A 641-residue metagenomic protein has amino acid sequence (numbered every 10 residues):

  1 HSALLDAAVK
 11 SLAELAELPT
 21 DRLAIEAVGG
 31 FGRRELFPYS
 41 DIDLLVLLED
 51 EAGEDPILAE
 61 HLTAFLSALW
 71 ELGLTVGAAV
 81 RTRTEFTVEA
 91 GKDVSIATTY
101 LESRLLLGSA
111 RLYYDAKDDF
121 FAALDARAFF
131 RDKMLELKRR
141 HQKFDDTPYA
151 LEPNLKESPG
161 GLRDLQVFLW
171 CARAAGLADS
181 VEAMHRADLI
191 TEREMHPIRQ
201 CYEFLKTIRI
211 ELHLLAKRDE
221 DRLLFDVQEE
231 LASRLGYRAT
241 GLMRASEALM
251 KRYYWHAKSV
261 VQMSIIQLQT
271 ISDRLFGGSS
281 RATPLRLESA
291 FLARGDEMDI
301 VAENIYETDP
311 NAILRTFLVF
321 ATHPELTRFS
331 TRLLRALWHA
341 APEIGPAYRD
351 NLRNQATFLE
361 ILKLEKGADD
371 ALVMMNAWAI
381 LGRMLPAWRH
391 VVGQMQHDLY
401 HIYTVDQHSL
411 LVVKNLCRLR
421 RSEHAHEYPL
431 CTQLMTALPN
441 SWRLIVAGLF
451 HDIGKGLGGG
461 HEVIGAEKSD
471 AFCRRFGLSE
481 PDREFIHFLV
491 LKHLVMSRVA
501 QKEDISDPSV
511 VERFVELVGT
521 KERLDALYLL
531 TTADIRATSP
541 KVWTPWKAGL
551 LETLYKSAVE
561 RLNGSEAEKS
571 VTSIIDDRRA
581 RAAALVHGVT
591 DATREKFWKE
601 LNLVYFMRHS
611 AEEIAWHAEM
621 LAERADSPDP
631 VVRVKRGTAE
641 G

Functional and structural regions predicted by a protein language model:
H1-V28, R34-L36, S40-H401, D470: Non-catalytic interface/linker regions that flank or bridge core catalytic/transmembrane domains
D21-A27, Q394-D398, R421-A437, D470-A471 (+2 more regions): Flexible, glycine/threonine-enriched loop-and-boundary segments that flank and lead into catalytic domains of large
F31-R34, T357, L364, H401-T404 (+14 more regions): A glycine- and charged-residue-rich anion-binding loop/surface
R34-H61, R186, I198-F204, S233 (+2 more regions): Divalent metal-dependent catalytic cores for phosphoryl transfer on phosphate-bearing substrates
Y39, L385-V391, L438, V631-E640: Flexible hinge/switch segments at interdomain interfaces of large molecular machines
R81-E89, F225-E230, G277-T283, L333-P342 (+9 more regions): A glycine-rich phosphate-binding loop feature that marks nucleotide/adenosyl-phosphate handling sites
F204-L205, E247-M298, A368-D370, W378 (+1 more regions): Regulatory modules associated with amino-acid/nitrogen control
P346-A447, G456-A471, T593: Long, K/E/R/D-enriched contiguous segments that form extended
